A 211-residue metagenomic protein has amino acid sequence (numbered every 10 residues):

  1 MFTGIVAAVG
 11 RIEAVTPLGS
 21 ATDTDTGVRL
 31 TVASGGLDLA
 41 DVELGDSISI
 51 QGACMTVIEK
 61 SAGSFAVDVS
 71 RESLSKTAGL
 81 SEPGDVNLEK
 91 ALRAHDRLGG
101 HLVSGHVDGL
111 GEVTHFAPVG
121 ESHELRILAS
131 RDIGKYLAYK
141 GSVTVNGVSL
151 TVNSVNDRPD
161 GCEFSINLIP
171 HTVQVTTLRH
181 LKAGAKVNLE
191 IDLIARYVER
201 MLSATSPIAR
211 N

Functional and structural regions predicted by a protein language model:
M1-N211: Conserved loop->alpha-helix
